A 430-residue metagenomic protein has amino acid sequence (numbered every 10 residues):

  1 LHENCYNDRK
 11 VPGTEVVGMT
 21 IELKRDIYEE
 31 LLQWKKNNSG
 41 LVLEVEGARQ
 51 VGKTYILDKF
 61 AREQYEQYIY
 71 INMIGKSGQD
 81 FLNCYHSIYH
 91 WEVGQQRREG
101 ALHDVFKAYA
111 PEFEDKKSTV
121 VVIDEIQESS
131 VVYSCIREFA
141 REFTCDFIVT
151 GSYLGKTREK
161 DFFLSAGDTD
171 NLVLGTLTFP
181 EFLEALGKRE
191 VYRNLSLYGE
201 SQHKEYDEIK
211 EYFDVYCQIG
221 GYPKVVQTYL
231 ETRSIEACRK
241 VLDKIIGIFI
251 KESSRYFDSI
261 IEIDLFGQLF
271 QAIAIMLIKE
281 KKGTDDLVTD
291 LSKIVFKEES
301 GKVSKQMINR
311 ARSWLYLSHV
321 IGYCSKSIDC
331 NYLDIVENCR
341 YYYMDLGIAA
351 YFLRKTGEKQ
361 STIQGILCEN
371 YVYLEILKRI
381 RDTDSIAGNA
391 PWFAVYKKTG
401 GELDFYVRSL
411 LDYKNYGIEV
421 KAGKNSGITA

Functional and structural regions predicted by a protein language model:
H2-K36: N-terminal pre-Walker A segment at the start of P-loop NTPase domains
N37, E63, V407-G417: Active-site beta-strand-loop-beta-strand hairpin of nuclease catalytic cores that positions key catalytic residues
V45: Hydrophobic anchor at the beta1->P-loop junction of P-loop NTPases
K53: Conserved lysine of the Walker
I56, F60: Hydrophobic positions on the alpha1 helix immediately C-terminal to the Walker A/P-loop
R141-F162: Sensor-1/coupling segment of RecA-like P-loop NTPase cores
E159-K279: Interdomain motor-coupling "hinge/lid" segment immediately C-terminal to the ATP-binding subdomain of NTP-driven enzymes
E231-L403, V407-S409: Accessory nucleic acid-recognition modules appended to NTPase machines
